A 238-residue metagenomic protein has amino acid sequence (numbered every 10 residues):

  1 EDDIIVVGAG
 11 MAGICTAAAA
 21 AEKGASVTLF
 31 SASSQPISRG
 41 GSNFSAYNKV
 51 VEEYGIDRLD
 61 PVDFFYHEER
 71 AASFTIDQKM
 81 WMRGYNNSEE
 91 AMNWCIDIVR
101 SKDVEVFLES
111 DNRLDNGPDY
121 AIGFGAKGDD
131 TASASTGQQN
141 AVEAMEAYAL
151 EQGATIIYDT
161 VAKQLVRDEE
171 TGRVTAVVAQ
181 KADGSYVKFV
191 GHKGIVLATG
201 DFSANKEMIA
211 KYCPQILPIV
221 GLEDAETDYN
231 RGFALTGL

Functional and structural regions predicted by a protein language model:
D2-T28: N-terminal Rossmann-like FAD-binding beta1-loop-alpha1 element of flavoenzymes
A9, S31-S33, D159-V161, A179-A182 (+2 more regions): Fold-independent oxyanion-binding glycine-rich loops and adjacent beta-strand/coil segments at enzyme active sites
I14-A17, M92, L235: Generic hydrophobic/aromatic pocket-lining and core-packing "Φ" positions
S33-D57: Conserved N-terminal glycine-rich FAD pyrophosphate-binding loop of Rossmann-like flavoproteins
S38-S42, E170-G172, D201, K206-A210: Short acidic, glycine/serine/threonine-rich loops at helix termini
V51-G55, D63-V99: Dinucleotide-binding Rossmann-like beta1-alpha1 core, especially the glycine-rich loop that anchors the ADP
G84-Y186, K206-E207: Conserved redox-cofactor binding core of oxidoreductases
A182-S185, F189-L238: Glycine-rich loop(s) and the adjacent beta-strand/alpha-helix scaffold that form part
